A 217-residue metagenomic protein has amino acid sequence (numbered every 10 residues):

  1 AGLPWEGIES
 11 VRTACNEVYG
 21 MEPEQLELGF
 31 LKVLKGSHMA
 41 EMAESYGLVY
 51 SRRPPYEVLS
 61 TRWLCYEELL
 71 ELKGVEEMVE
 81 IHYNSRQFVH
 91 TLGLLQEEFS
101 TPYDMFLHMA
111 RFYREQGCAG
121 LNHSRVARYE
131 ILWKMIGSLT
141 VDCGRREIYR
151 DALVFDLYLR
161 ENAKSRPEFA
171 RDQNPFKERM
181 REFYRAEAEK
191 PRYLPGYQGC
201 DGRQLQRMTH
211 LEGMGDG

Functional and structural regions predicted by a protein language model:
A1-M105: A structural motif corresponding to the C-terminal lobe/cap of the Radical SAM core domain
E77-G217: Radical SAM enzyme core and accessory elements
